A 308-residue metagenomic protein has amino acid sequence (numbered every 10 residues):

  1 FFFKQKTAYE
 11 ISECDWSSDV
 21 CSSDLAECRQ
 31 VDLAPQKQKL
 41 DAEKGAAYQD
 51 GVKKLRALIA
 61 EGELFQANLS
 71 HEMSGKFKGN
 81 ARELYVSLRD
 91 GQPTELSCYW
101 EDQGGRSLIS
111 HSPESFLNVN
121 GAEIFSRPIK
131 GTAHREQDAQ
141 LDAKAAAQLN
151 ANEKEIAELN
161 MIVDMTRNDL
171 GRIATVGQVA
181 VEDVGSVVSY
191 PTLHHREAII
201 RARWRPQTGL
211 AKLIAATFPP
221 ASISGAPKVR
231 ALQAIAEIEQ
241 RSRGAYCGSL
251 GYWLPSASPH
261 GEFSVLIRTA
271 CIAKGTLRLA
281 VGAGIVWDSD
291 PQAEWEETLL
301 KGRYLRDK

Functional and structural regions predicted by a protein language model:
F3-I11, D15: Short, exposed "boundary/linker" segments that immediately precede the start of a downstream structural module
S12, S18, S23-K308: Extended alpha-helical targeting/anchoring segments, especially N-terminal organellar/secretory targeting helices
